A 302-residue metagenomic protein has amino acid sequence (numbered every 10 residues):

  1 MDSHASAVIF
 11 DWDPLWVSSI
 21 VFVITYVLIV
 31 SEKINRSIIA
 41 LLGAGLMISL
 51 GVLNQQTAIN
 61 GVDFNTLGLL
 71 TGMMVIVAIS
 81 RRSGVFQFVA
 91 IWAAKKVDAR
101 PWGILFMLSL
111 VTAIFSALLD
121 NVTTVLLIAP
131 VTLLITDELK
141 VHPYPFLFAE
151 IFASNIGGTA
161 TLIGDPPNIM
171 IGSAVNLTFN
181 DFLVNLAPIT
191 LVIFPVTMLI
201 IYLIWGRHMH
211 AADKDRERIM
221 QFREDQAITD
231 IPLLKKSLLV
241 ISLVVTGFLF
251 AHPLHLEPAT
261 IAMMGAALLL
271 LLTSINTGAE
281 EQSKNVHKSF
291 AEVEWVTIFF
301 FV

Functional and structural regions predicted by a protein language model:
A5-P14, Q56-T66, F179-I189, T229-P232 (+2 more regions): Interfacial loop-to-helix junctions that mark the boundaries of transmembrane helices in multi-pass membrane
S6-I20, D63-V75, A117-V125, T161 (+2 more regions): Structural signature of hydrophobic alpha-helical transmembrane segments
W16-I20, S37-L42, W102-L110, T124 (+7 more regions): Hydrophobic alpha-helical transmembrane segments
S19-V27, L42-G45, S49, T71 (+11 more regions): Generic alpha-helical transmembrane segments of integral inner-membrane proteins, especially permease/transport modules
I24-I34, V111-D120, I151-I163, F250-P253: Transmembrane alpha-helix interface/packing and boundary motifs in multi-pass membrane proteins, characterized by
Q56-Y144, V296-V302: Membrane-embedded alpha-helical segments and adjacent helix-loop junctions characteristic of multi-pass solute
E138-Y144, F148, A160-T161, N180-T229: Juxtamembrane and boundary regions of transmembrane helices in multi-pass small-molecule transporters and channels
V240-V302: Transmembrane helical segments that form the transport core of multi-pass membrane transport proteins
